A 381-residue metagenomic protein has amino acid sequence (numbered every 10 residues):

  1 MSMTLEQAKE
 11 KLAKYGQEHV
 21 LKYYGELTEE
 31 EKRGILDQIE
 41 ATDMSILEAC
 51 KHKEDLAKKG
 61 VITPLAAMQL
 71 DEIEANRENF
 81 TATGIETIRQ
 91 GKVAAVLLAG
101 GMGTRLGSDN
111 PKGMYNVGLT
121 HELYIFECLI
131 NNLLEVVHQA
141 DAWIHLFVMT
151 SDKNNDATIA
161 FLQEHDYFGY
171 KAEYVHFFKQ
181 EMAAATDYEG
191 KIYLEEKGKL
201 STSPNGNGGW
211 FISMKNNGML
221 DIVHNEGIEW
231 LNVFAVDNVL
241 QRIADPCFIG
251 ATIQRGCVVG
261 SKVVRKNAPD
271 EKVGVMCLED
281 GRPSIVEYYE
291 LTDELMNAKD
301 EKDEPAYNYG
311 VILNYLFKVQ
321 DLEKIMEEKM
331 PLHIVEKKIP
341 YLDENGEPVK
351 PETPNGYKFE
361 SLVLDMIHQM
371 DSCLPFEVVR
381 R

Functional and structural regions predicted by a protein language model:
M3-H176, A184, L194-F211, L220 (+2 more regions): N-terminal glycine-rich phosphate-binding loop and ensuing alpha1 helix
A8-K9, A82-I85, G218-I222, F248 (+2 more regions): Generic recognition of flexible, low-complexity loop/linker segments
R89, V96, S108, T120-E127 (+14 more regions): Conserved structured core elements
V96, Y115, F147, H176-F178 (+4 more regions): Hydrophobic/aromatic beta-strand patches that form the interior of the parallel beta-sheet core in alpha/beta enzyme
G100, S151-D152, Q180-E181, N216-N217 (+5 more regions): Fold-independent oxyanion-binding glycine-rich loops and adjacent beta-strand/coil segments at enzyme active sites
M102, K191, D293-E294: Short hydrophobic/aromatic-rich motifs at helix boundaries and adjacent loops
A172-E271: Conserved beta-loop-beta/alpha segment of the NTase-like Rossmann-fold superfamily that binds/positions NTPs
G227-N232, L240-A244, I249-R381: Catalytic core of tubulin tyrosine ligase-like
